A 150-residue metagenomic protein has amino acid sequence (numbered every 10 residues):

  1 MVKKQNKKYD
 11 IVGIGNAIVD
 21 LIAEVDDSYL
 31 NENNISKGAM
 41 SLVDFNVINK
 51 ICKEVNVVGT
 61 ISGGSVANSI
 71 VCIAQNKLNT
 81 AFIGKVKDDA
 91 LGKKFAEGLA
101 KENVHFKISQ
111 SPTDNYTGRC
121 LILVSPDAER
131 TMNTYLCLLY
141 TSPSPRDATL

Functional and structural regions predicted by a protein language model:
V2-I83, K93: Glycine-rich phosphate/adenosyl-contacting loop at the front of the ribokinase-like
Y9, T117-R119: Change "...and in nucleic-acid phosphodiester-cleaving endonucleases..." to "...and in nucleic-acid processing enzymes
I14-N16, K85-D88, S111, V124-P126 (+1 more regions): Cofactor-binding loop segments of dinucleotide-utilizing enzymes, especially the Rossmann-like FAD- and NAD(P)+-binding
V58-T60, T134-L139: Short, flexible loop segments at the rims of nucleotide/cofactor-binding pockets, characterized by
A90-E102, I122-V124: Active-site-proximal loop->helix
E102-D114: A glycine-rich helix N-cap at a beta->alpha junction
Y140-L150: Single conserved hydrophobic/aromatic residue that forms the stacking wall/gate of nucleotide- or nucleobase-binding
